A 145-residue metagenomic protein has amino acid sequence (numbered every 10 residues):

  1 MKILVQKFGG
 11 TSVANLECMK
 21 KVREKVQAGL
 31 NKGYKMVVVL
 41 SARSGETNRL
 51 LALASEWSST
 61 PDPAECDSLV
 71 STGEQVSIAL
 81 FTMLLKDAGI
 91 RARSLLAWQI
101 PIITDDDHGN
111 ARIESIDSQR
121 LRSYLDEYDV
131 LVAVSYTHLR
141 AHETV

Functional and structural regions predicted by a protein language model:
M1-M36: N-terminal glycine-/serine-/threonine-rich phosphate-binding loop
V37-V38, R93: A structural signal for isolated positions on well-ordered beta-strands in alpha/beta enzyme cores
S44-S58, D107: Glycine-rich loop at the start of a catalytic domain that most often binds anionic cofactors/ligands
E46-T47, S77-L80, R140: Short glycine/serine/threonine-rich phosphate/pyrophosphate-binding segments that cradle anionic phosphate groups
S58-L131: Ligand-binding beta-strand-loop-alpha-helix segment within the catalytic cores of soluble metabolic enzymes
V132-Y136: ATP-grasp fold ATP-binding core
H138-V145: Single conserved hydrophobic/aromatic residue that forms the stacking wall/gate of nucleotide- or nucleobase-binding
